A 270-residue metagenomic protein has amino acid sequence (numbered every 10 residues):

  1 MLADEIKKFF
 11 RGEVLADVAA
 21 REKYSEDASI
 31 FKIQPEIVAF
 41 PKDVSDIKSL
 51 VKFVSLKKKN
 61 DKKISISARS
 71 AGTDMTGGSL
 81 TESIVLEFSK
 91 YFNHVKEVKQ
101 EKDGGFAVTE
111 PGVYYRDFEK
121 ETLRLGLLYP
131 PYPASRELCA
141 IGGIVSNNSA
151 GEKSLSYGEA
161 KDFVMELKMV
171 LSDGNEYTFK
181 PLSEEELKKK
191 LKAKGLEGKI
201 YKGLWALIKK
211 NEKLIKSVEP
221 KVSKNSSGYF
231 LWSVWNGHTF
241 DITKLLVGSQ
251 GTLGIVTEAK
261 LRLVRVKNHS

Functional and structural regions predicted by a protein language model:
E5-S25: Conserved oxyanion/phosphate-binding beta-strand-loop segments in alpha/beta enzyme cores
I6, K23, S29-K62, I66 (+5 more regions): N-terminal glycine-rich flavin-associated loop
D46, S227, F240-D241, G248 (+1 more regions): RNA/tRNA-interacting regions in translation and RNA-turnover enzymes
G72-T76, I144-K153, T239-L263: Conserved phosphate/anionic-ligand binding catalytic regions in large, soluble enzymes, centered on
R136-G142: Beta-rich nucleic-acid/ligand-interaction surfaces
A140, L171-S172, G248: Short, acidic, Ser/Thr-enriched surface-loop or helix-capping motifs
P181-T239: Phosphate/pyrophosphate- and phosphate-bearing ligand-binding catalytic cores of soluble enzymes
